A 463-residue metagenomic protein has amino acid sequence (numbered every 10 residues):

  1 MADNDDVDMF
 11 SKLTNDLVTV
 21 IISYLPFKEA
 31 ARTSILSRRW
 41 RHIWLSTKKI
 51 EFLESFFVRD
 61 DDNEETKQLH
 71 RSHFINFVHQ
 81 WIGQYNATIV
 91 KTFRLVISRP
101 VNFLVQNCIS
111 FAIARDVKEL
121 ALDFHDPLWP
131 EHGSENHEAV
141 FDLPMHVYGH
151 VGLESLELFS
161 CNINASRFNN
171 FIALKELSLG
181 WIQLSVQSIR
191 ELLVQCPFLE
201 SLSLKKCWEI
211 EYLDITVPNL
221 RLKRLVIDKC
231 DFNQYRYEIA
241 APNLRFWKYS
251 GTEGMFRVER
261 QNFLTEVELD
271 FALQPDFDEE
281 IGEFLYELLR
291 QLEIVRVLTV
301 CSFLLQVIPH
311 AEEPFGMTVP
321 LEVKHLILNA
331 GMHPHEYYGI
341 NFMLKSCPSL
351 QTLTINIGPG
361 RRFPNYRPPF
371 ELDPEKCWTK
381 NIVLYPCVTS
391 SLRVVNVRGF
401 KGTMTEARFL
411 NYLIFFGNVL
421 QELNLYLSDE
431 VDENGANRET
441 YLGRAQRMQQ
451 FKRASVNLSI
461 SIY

Functional and structural regions predicted by a protein language model:
M1-D5, I460-Y463: Terminal membrane/secretory targeting segments in land-plant proteins
A2-W208, T216: Leucine-rich repeat
D3-N4, F57-V78, Q84, S98-V105 (+9 more regions): Leucine-rich repeat
T47, V90, V117-E119, L153 (+12 more regions): Conserved hydrophobic position(s) of the canonical leucine-rich repeat
E54-F57, L95-R99, L122-L128, L158-N162 (+10 more regions): Concave beta-strand-loop units of leucine-rich repeat
S110-F111, G133-H150, F168-L174, R190-P197 (+10 more regions): A structural signal for leucine-rich repeat
E287-I355: Long, well-ordered mid-to-C-terminal structural blocks that present hydrophobic/aromatic surfaces
S390, I414-Y463: C-terminal effector modules
